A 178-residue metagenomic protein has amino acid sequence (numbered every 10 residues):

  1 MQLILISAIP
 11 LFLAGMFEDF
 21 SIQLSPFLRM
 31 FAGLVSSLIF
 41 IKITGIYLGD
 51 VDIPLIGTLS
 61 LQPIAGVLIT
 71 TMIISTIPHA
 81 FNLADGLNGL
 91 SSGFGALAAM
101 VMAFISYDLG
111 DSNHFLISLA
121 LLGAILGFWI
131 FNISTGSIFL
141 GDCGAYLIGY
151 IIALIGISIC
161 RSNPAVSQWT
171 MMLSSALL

Functional and structural regions predicted by a protein language model:
M1, L48-L59, S75-L83, V101-G110 (+1 more regions): Short juxtamembrane and helix-loop transition motifs at transmembrane-helix boundaries in membrane proteins
M1-L13, L90-L178: Alpha-helical transmembrane segments
M1-T58, Q62-I69, V166-L178: N-terminal transmembrane signal-anchor/hairpin module of polytopic inner-membrane proteins
F12-M16, F20, L38-I46, S75 (+6 more regions): Short hydrophobic alpha-helical membrane-anchoring segments
M16-A32, I56-L61, A65, P78-F94 (+1 more regions): Interhelical loop and helix-boundary elements at the membrane-water interface of polytopic inner-membrane proteins
